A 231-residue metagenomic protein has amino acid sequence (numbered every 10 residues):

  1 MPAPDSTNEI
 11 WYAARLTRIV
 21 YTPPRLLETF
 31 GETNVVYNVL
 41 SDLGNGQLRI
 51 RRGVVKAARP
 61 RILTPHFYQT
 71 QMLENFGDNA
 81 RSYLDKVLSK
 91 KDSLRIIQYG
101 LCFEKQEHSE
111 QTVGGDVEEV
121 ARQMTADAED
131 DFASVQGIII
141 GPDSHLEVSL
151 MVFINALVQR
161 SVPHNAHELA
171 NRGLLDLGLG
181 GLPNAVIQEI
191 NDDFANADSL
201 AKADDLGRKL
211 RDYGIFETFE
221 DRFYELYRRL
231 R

Functional and structural regions predicted by a protein language model:
M1-A156: Terminal low-complexity "docking" segments
T33, G46, K86, K90 (+6 more regions): Surface-exposed polar/charged interaction patches
K56, P60-L63, G100, E104 (+4 more regions): Alpha-helical context
C102, Q106, E110, F132-I139 (+4 more regions): Generic, low-specificity signal for short hydrophobic/alpha-helical stretches with a mild N-terminal bias, encompassing
M124, A128-E147, S161, A185-N191 (+3 more regions): Extended amphipathic alpha-helical regions
Q136-P183: Short helix/strand-capping turn motifs
L177-R231: Alpha-helical oligomerization segments
